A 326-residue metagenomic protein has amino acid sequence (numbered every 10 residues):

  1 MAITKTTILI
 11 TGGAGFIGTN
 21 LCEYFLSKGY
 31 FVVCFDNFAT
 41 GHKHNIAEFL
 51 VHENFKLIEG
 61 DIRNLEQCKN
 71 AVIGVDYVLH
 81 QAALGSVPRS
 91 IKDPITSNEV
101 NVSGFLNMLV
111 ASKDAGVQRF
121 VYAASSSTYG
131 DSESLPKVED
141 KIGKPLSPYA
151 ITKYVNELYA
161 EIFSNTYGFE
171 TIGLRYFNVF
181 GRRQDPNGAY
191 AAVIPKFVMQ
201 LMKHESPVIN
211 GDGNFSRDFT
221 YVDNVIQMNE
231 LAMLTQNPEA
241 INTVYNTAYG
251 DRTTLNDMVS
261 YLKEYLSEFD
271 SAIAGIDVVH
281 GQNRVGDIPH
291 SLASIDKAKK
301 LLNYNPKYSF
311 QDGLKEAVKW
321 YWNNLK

Functional and structural regions predicted by a protein language model:
M1-V179, H290, Y308, E316 (+1 more regions): N-terminal Rossmann-like NAD(P)+-binding domain of SDR-like oxidoreductases, especially those catalyzing
G60, M202-K326: C-terminal substrate-binding subdomain of Rossmann-fold SDR/epimerase-dehydratase oxidoreductases
N107, Q184-D185, F215-R217: Heptad-repeat alpha-helical coiled-coil signaling segments
L135-K144, A192, V279-Q282, I295: Short glycine/proline- and charge-enriched loop/turn segments that cap or connect secondary-structure elements
K141, P145-T152, Y176, P186 (+2 more regions): The catalytic Tyr-centered alpha-helix of NAD(P)H-dependent dehydrogenases
V155, Y159, F163, V193 (+3 more regions): Hydrophobic alpha-helix immediately C-terminal to the catalytic Tyr-X-X-X-Lys motif of short-chain
Q184-N187, D287: Acidic pyrophosphate-coordinating catalytic loop
